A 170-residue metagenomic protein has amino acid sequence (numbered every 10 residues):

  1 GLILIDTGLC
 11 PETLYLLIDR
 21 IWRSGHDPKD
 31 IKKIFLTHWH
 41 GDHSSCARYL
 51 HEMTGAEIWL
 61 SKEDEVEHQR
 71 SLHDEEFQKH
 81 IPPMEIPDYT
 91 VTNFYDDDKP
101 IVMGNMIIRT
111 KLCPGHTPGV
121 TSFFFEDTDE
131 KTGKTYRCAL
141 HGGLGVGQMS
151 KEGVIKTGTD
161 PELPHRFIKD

Functional and structural regions predicted by a protein language model:
G1-S24, F123-G145: Conserved beta-strand hairpin/beta-sheet module of binuclear metal-dependent hydrolase folds, prominently
I5-G8, D30-H40, I58-S61, L112-G115 (+2 more regions): Active-site neighborhood of phospho(di)ester-bond hydrolases with catalytic His/Asp-centered motifs
T7-L14, R70-P83, Q148-L163: Acidic/histidine-rich helix-loop elements that form or flank divalent-metal/phosphate-binding sites at the catalytic
T13-Y15, W22-P100: Active-site HxH/HxHxD metal-binding segment of metal-dependent hydrolases
G41-D42, G119, V146: Short active-site segment of divalent metal-dependent hydrolases/proteases that encodes the spacing between
M106, T110-P114, P118-F124, H141: Ligand/cofactor pocket segment of small-molecule handling proteins
T128-D170: Cap/insert and terminal regions of metallo-dependent hydrolase folds
